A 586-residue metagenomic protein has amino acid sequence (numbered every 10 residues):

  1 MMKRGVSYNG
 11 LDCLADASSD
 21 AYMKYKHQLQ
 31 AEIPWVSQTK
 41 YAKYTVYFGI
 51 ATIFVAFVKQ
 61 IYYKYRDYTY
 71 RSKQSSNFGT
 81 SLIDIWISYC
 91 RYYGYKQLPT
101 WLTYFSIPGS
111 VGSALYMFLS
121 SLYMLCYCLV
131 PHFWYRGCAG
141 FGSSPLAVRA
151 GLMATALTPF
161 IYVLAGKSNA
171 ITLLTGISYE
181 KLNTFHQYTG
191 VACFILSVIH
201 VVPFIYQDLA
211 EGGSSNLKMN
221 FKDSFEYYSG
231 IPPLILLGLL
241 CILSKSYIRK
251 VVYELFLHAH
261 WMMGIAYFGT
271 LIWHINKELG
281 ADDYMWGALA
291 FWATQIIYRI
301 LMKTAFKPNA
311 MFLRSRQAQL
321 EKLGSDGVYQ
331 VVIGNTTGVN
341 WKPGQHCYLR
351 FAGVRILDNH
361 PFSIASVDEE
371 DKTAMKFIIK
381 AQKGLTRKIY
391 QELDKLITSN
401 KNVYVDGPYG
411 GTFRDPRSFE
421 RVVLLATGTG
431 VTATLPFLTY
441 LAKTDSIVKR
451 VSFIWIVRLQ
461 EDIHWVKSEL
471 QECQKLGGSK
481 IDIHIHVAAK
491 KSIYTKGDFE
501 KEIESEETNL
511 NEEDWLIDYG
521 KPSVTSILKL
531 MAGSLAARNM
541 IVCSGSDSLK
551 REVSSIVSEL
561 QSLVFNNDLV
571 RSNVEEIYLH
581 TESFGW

Functional and structural regions predicted by a protein language model:
M1-Y22, A56, Q60-W101, A374: Extended, low-complexity, polar regulatory segments
M2-A31, K181, I265, F377 (+3 more regions): Reductase modules of NAD(P)H-dependent flavoproteins
S37-A51, L82-L301: Membrane-embedded alpha-helical bundles of multi-pass integral membrane proteins
I53-S75, V163-I171, K245-R249, T294-F312 (+1 more regions): Transmembrane-helix exit/juxtamembrane "anchor" motif
R71-S76, G151-L152, E180-V202, T427-I454: Classical protein tyrosine phosphatase
S72-W101, F312-Q330, N335-T336, K491-D514 (+1 more regions): Non-transmembrane, juxtamembrane loop and terminal tail segments of multi-pass eukaryotic membrane proteins
K245, E254, H258, M262-I272 (+4 more regions): Membrane-proximal cytosolic interface modules of multi-pass membrane proteins
L313-N400, V457-R458, H486-A488: Ferredoxin-reductase
